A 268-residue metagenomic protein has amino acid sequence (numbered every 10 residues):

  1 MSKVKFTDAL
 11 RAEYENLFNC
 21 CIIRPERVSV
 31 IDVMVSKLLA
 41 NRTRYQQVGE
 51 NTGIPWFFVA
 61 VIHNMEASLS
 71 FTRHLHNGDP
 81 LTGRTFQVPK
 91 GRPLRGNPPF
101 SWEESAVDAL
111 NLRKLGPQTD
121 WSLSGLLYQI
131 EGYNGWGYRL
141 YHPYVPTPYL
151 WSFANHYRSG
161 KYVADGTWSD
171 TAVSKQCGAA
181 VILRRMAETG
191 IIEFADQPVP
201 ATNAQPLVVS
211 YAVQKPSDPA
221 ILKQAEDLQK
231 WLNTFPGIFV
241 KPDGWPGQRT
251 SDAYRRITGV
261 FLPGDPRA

Functional and structural regions predicted by a protein language model:
M1-L17, P93-K230, G237, F261-A268: Non-catalytic cell-wall polysaccharide-engagement segments
M1-Q47: N-terminal export signals and maturation junctions of secreted/periplasmic proteins
R27-S36, T43-T52, P89-P99, S169-A172 (+2 more regions): Second-shell loop/turn segments in exported
T43, Q47-S68, V107, N111: Active-site-adjacent structural elements in enzyme catalytic domains
G53-V61, H74, P117-G132, V240-D243: Surface-exposed patches in mature extracellular/periplasmic domains of secreted proteins
A67-H76, G259-D265: Secretory-pathway/luminal and periplasmic proteins that interact with or process carbohydrate-rich
S70-L94: Substrate-binding/active-site groove segments that recognize and process beta-1,4-linked N-acetyl-hexosamine
